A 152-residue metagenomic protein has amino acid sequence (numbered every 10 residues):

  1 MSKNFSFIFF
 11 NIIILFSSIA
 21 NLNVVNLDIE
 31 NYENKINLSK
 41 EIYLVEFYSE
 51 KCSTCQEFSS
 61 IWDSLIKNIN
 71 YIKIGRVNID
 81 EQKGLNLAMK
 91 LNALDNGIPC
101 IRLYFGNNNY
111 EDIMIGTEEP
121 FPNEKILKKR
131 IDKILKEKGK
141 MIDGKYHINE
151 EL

Functional and structural regions predicted by a protein language model:
N4-S18: Cleavable N-terminal signal peptides of Sec/SRP-targeted secreted and luminal proteins
F16-N34: N-terminal "domain-start" segment that seeds a small globular fold
V24-I29, F47, I66, N70-L85: Thiol-based oxidoreductase modules, predominantly thioredoxin-like and allied folds used for disulfide exchange
E33-N68: Local sequence-structure signature of Cys/Sec-based thiol-disulfide redox active-site neighborhoods
T54-G75, I79, I115-P122, I126: Extended intrinsically disordered, low-complexity coil regions enriched in Ser, Thr, Gly, Ala and often Pro
M89-F105: Structural micro-motif
R102-G144: Non-catalytic, surface beta->alpha helical segment in thiol-disulfide oxidoreductase systems
E150-E151: Long, low-complexity intrinsically disordered regions of secretory-pathway proteins
